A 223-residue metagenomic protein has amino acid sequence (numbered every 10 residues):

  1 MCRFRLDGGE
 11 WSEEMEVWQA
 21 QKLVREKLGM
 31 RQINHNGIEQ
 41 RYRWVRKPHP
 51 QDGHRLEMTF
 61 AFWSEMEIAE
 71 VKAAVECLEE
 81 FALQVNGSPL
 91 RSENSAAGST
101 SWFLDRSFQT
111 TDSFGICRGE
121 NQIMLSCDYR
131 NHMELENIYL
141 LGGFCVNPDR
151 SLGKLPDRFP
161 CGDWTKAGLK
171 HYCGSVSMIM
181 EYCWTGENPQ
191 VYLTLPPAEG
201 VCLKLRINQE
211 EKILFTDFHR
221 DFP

Functional and structural regions predicted by a protein language model:
M1-R55, C77, S95-E181, Q190-V191 (+1 more regions): An acidic-aromatic loop/edge-strand motif
E10, P89-L90, R150-L152, E210-I213: Short, solvent-exposed loop/turn motifs
E16, N86, Q109-D112, N208 (+1 more regions): Helix N-cap / beta->alpha transition motif
E57-T59: Terminal accessory regions of large proteins
F62-G87, I123, Y182-W184, N188-Q209 (+1 more regions): Aromatic-lined ligand-binding clefts that engage carbohydrates, nucleic acids, or primary amines
L83, T100, D149-K154, L203-L205 (+1 more regions): Generic marker of "main functional regions" within proteins
R91-S99, K212-R220: A short acidic/small-residue loop/turn micro-motif
L104-Q109, F215-P223: Short, solvent-exposed loop/turn segments in extracellular or other extracytoplasmic domains
